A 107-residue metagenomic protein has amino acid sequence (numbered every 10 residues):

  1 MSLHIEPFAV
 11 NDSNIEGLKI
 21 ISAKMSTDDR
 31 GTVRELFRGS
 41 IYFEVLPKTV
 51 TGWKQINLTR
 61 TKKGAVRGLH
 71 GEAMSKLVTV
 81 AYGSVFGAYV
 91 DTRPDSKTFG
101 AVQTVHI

Functional and structural regions predicted by a protein language model:
M1-H106: Non-catalytic, conserved peripheral segments adjacent to functional cores
